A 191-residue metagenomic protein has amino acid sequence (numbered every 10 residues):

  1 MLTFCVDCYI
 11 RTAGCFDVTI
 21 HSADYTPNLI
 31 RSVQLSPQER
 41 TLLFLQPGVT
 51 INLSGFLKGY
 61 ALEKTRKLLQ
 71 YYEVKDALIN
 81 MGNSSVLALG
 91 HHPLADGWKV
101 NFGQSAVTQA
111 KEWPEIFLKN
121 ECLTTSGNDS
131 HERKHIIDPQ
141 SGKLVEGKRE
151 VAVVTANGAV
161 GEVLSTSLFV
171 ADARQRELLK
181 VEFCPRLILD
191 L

Functional and structural regions predicted by a protein language model:
M1-L191: Mature catalytic core of soluble alpha/beta enzymes
